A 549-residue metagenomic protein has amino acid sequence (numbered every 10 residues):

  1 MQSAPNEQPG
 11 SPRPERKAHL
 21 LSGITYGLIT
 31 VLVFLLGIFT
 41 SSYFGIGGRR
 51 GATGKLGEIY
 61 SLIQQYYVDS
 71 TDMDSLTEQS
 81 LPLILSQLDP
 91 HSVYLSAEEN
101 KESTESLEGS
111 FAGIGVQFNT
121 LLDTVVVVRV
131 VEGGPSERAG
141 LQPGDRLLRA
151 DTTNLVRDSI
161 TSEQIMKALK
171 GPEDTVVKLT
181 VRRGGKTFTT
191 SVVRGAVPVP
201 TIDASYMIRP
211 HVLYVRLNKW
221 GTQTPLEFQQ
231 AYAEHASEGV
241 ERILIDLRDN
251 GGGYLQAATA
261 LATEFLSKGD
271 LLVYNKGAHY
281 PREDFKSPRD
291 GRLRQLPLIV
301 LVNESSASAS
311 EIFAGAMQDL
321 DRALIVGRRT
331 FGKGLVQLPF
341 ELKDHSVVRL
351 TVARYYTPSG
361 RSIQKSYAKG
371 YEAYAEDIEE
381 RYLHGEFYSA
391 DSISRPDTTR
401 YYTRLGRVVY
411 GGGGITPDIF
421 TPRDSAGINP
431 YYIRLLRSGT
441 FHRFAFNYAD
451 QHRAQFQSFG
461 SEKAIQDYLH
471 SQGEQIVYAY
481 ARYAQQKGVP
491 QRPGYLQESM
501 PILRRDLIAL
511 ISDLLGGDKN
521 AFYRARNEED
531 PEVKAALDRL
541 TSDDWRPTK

Functional and structural regions predicted by a protein language model:
M1-A18: N-terminal Lys/Arg-rich, disordered targeting/topogenic segments
I24-S41: Hydrophobic membrane-insertion alpha-helices, especially the h-region of bacterial N-terminal signal peptides
L36-A52, L56, Y60, Q64-V68 (+7 more regions): Cleft-lining beta-strand/loop regions that shape enzyme active-site pockets
Y67-V128, D174-A204, R526-L537, W545-T548: Extended, small/polar residue-biased N-terminal targeting/export presequences and adjacent propeptide/linker tracts
G144-R146: Structural motif
L148-R149, V273, L324, R349 (+2 more regions): Hydrophobic beta-strand signal
A309, D321, R328, G332-T399: Polar, glycine-rich mid-to-C-terminal structural blocks that act as macromolecule-binding/assembly scaffolds
S362-I363, Y367-K549: Conserved functional hotspot residues or short segments at active or partner-binding sites across diverse domains
